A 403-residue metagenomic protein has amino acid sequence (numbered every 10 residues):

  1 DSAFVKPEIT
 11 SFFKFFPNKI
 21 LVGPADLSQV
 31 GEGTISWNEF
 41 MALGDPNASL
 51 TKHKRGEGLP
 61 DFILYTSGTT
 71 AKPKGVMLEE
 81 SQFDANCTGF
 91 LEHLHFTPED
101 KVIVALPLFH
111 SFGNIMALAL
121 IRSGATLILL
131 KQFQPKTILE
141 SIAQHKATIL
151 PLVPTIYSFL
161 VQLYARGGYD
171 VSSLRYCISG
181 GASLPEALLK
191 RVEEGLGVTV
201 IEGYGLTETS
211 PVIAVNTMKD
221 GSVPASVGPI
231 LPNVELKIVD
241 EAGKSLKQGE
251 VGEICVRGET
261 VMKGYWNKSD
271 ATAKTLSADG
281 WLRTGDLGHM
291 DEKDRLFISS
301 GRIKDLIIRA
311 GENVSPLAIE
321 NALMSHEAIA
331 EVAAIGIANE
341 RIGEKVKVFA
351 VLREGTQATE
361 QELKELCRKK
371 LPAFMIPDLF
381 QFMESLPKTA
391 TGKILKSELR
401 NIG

Functional and structural regions predicted by a protein language model:
D1-E39, E354: Structural core segment of the AMP-binding/adenylate-forming
S2-E8, A105, A125-H145, P154-I156 (+1 more regions): ATP-dependent adenylate-forming carboxylate-activation enzymes
I35-Y65, K72, H95-K101: Conserved pre-ATP/AMP-binding loop-to-beta segment of ANL
N38-E39, R122, A147-L152, V161-S222 (+1 more regions): Gly/Ser/Thr-rich phosphate-binding loop
D61-A85: Conserved AMP-binding A3 loop
D84-K101, F109-I149, L163-Y164: Conserved AMP-binding/adenylation subdomain of ANL enzymes
L150, G258, K263-G264, K274 (+4 more regions): AMP-binding/adenylate-forming catalytic core of the ANL superfamily
P229-N233, K244-T275, R302, V314: Conserved ATP/PPi-binding loop(s) of AMP-dependent carboxylate-activating enzymes
